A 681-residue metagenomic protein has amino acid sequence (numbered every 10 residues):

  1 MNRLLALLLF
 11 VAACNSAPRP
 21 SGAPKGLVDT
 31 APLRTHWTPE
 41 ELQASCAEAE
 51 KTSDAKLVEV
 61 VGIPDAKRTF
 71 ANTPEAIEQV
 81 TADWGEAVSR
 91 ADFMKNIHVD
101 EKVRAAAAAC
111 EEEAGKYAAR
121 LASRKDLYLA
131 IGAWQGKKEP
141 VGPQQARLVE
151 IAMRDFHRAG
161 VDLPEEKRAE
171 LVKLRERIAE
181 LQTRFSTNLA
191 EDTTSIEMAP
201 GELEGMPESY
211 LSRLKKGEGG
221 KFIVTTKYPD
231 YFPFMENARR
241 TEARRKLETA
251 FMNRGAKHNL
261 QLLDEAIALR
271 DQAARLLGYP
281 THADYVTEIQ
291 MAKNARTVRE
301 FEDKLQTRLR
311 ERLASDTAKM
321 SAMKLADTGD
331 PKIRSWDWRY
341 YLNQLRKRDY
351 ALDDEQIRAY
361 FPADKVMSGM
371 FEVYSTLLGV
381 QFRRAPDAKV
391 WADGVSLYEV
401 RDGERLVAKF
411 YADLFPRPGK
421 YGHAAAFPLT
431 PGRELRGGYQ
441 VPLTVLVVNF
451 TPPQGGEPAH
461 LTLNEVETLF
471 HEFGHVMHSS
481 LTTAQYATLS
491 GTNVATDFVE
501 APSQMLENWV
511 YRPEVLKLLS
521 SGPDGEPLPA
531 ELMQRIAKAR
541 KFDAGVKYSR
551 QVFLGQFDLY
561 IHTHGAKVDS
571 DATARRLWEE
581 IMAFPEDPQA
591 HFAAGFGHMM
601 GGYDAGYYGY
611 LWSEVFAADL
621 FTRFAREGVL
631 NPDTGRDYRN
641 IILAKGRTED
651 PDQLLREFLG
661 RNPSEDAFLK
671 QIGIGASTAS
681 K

Functional and structural regions predicted by a protein language model:
M1-L7: Sec-dependent signal peptide recognition, specifically the positively charged N-region followed immediately by
A17-A44, E48, K221, R348 (+10 more regions): C-terminal, non-catalytic "cap/extension" segments appended to globular domains
P20-P207, F624, K681: N-terminal helix-rich structural modules
L27-E41, A91-C110, G132-K173, V224-L260 (+5 more regions): Short His/Asp/Glu-rich catalytic/ion-coordination signatures at enzyme active sites or charged loops
L148-V149, E180, T187, D192-T225 (+6 more regions): Active-site-proximal, well-structured secondary-structure segments within enzyme catalytic domains
T451-F470: Short pre-active-site segment immediately N-terminal to the catalytic Zn-binding motif
